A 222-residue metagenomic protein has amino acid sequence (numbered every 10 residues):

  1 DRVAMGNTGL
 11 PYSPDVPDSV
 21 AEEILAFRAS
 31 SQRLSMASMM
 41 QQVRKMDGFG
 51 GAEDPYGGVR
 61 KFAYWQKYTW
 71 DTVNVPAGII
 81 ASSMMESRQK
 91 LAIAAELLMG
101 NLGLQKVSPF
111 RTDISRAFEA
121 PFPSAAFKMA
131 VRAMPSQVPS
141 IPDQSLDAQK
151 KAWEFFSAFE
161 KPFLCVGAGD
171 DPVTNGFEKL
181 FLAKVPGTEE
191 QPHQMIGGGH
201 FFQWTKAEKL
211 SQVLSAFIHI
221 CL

Functional and structural regions predicted by a protein language model:
R2-I196, C221: Flexible "cap/lid" subdomain of the alpha/beta-hydrolase fold that forms the substrate-access gate
T188-L222: Catalytic active-site module of serine/aspartate enzymes centered on a nucleophile-bearing elbow/loop
